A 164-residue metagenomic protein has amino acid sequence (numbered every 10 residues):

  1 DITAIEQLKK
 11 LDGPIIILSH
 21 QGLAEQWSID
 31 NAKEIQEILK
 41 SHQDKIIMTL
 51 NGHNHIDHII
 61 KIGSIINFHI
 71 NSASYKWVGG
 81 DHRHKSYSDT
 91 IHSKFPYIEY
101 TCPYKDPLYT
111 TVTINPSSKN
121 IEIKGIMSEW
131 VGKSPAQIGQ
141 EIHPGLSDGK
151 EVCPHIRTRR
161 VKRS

Functional and structural regions predicted by a protein language model:
D1-N67, H155: His/acidic metal-ligating clusters that form di-metal
H58-S164: Binuclear metal-dependent phosphoesterase catalytic core
